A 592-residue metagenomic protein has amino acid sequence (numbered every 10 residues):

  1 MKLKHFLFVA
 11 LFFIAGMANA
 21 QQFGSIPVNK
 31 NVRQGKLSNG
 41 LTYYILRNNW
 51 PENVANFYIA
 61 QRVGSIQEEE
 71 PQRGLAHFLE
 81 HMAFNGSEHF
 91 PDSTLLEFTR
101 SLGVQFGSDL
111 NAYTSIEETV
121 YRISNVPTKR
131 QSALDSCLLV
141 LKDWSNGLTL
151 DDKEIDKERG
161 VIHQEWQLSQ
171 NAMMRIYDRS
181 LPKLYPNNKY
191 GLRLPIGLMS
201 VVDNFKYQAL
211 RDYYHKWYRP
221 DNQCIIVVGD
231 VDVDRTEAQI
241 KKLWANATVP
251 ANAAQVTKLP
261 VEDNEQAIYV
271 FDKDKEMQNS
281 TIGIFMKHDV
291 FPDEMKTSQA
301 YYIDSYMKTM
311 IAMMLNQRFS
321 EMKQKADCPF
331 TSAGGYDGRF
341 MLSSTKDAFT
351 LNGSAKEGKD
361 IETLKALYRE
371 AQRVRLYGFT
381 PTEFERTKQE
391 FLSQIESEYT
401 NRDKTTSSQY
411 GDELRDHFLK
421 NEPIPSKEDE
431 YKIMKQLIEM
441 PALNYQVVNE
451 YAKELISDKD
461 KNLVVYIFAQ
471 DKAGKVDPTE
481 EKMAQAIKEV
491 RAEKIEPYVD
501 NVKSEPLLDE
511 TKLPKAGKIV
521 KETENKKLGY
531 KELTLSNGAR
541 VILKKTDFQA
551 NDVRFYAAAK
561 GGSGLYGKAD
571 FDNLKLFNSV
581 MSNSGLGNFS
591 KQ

Functional and structural regions predicted by a protein language model:
M1-Q22: Bacterial Sec-dependent N-terminal signal peptides
A20-Y44, D232-Y306, I311-N316, S320 (+4 more regions): Proteolytic maturation boundary segments
G40, I59, H77, Y121 (+12 more regions): Buried hydrophobic packing residues in well-ordered domains
G40, W50-L95, I284, M295-N316 (+2 more regions): Active/ligand-binding-proximal structured segments within catalytic/core domains that scaffold catalytic residues
E52-N53, Q61-R175, N204, A209-N222 (+4 more regions): Active-site-adjacent, His/Asp/Glu-enriched structural segments that form or flank metal-binding and acid/base networks
M82-S87, A112-E117, A133, C137-V140 (+13 more regions): Scaffold signal of the M16-like zinc-metallopeptidase fold and its non-catalytic homologs
D92, L96-R100, T149-Q167, D178 (+6 more regions): Acidic/histidine-enriched alpha-helical segments
I282-I284, H288-P292, T297, Y301-P381: Structured mid-domain segments that build the active-site/substrate or prosthetic-cofactor binding neighborhood
